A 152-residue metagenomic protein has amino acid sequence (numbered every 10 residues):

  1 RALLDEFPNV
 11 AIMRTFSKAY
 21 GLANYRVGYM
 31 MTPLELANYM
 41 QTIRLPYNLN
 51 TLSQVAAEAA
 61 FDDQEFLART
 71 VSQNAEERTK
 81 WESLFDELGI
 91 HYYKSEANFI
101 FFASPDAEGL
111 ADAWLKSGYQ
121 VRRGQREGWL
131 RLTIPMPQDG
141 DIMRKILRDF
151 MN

Functional and structural regions predicted by a protein language model:
R1-A2, R26-G28, L147: Short, glycine/charged-enriched secondary-structure capping and boundary segments
R1-E6, A57: Conserved core of the PLP fold type I
F7-V10, G118: Glycine-enriched alpha-helix->loop->beta-strand junction motifs that scaffold or abut catalytic
N9-F85, I90-Y93: PLP-dependent aminotransferase class I/II
Y25, E96-N98, G128-L130: Short amphipathic alpha-helical segments
T32-L36, S104-A107, P137: Short loop segments at secondary-structure junctions
N74-A75, S83-S117, I134: Conserved PLP-binding catalytic core of the aspartate aminotransferase-like
E108, A113-S117, R122-N152: PLP-dependent enzyme catalytic core of the Aspartate aminotransferase-like
